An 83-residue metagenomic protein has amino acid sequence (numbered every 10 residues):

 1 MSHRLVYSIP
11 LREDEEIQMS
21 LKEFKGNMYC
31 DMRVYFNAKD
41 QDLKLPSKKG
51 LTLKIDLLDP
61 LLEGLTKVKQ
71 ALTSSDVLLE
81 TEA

Functional and structural regions predicted by a protein language model:
M1-R12: Negatively charged, low-complexity tracts enriched in Asp/Glu with abundant Ser/Thr
R12-E15, C30, Q41, S75 (+1 more regions): Intrinsic disorder/low-complexity signal
I17-K49: A short, structured beta-strand/loop element
K44-P60: Beta-strand-rich receptor-binding modules of extracellular spikes/adhesins
I55-A83: Mixed-charge, Lys/Arg-enriched low-complexity segments
